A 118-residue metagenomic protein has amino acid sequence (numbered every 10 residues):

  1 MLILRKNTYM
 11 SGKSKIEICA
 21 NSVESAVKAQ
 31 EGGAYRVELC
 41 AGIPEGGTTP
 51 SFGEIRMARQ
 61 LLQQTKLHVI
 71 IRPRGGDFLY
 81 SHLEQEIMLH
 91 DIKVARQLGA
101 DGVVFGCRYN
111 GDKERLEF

Functional and structural regions predicted by a protein language model:
L2-C19: N-terminal amphipathic alpha-helix/helix-capping segment at the start of soluble metabolic enzymes
M10-S11, V37, L62-T65, G99: Short helix-capping segments at alpha-helix termini
E17, R36-E38, H68, V104: Conserved beta-strand positions in the central sheet of alpha/beta enzyme cores
C19-N21, C40-G42, I70-R72: Acidic/polar N-terminal loop/beta-strand segments that form early-domain functional surfaces
E24, I43-Q63, L83, R108-F118: Active-site-adjacent beta->alpha loops and helix N-cap segments on the catalytic face of soluble alpha/beta enzymes
A26-C40: Catalytic domains of carbohydrate-active enzymes, especially glycoside hydrolases
Q30-E31, I55-K66, K93-Q97: Acidic (Asp/Glu)-rich catalytic clusters
T65-E117: Glycine/small-residue-rich loop that forms an oxyanion/phosphate-binding "nest" at active or ligand-binding sites
